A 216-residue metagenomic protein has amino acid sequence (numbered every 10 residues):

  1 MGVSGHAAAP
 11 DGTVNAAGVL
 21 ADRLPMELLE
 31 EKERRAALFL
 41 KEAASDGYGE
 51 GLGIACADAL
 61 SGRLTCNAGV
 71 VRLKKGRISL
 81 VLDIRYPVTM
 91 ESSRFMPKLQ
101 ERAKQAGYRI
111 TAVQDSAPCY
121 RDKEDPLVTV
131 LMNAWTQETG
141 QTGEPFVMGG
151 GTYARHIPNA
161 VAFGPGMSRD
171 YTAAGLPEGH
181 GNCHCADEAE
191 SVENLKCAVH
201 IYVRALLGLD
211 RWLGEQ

Functional and structural regions predicted by a protein language model:
M1-H6, S79, R109-V113, E178-A186: A short small-residue
M1-P87: Midchain, well-structured core segments that form catalytic/ion-binding scaffolds
P10-G18, G62-T65, S93, D125 (+2 more regions): Electropositive phosphate-/nucleotide-binding environments in soluble metabolic enzymes
V19-E30, K98-G107, P126, V130-E138 (+2 more regions): Generic non-transmembrane alpha-helical segments
F39-A44, N67-G69, D83-V88, R109-V128 (+1 more regions): A short beta-alpha structural unit
K74, Q141-W212: Zn-dependent metallopeptidase/amidohydrolase metal-coordination segment
S79-V81, V130, N194-C197: N-terminal helical capping/dimerization or prosegment-like subdomains of hydrolases acting on amide or phosphate bonds
T89-M96: Short, conserved charged micro-motifs
